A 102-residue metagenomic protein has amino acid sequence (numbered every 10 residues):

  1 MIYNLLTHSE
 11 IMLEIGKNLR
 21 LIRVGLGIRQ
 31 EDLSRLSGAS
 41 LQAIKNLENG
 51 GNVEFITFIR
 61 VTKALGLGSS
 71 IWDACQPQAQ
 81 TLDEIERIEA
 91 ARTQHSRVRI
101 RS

Functional and structural regions predicted by a protein language model:
M1-G25: A short, Lys/Arg-rich alpha-helix, primarily the initiator
K17-D32, R92-R101: Short basic helix-loop element that most often maps to the first helix and adjoining turn of HTH DNA-binding modules
V24, R35, K63: Alpha-helical residues within the helix-turn-helix
G27-K45: Short alpha-helical DNA-recognition segment
G51-K63: Short, basic-rich loop-to-helix N-cap that marks the start of a DNA-contacting helix
W72-S102: Short, charged recognition helix plus adjacent turn of helix-turn-helix-like nucleic-acid-binding domains
